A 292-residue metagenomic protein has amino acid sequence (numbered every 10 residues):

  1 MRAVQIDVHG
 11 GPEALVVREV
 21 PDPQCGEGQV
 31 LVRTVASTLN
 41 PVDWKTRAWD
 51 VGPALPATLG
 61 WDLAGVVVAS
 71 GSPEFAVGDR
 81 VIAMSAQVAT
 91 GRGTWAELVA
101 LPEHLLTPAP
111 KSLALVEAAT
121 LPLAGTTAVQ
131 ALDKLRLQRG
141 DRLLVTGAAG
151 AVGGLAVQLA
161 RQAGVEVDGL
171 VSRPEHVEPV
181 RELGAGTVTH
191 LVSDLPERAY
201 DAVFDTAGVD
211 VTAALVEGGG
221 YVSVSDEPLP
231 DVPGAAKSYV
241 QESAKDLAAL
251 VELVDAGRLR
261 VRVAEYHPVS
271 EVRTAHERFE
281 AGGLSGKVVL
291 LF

Functional and structural regions predicted by a protein language model:
P21-T38, A48-Q87: Glycine-rich beta-strand-centered segment in the early N-terminal region that forms part of a ligand/cofactor-binding
S70-E74, V81, G169-P179, V209: Short glycine/proline-centered loop/turn elements that form peptide/ligand docking sites
M84-L144: NAD(P)H dinucleotide-binding glycine-rich loop of Rossmann-like/cofactor-binding domains, especially the beta1-alpha1
L121-L191: Mid-domain Rossmann-like dinucleotide-binding core that forms the NAD(H)/NADP(H) cofactor-binding site
D168, E178-K237: Glycine-rich cofactor phosphate-binding loops and adjacent beta1-alpha1 units of small-molecule cofactor enzyme domains
A248-F292: C-terminal hydrophobic helical "lid"/dimerization subdomain of Rossmann-like NAD(P)H-dependent oxidoreductases
